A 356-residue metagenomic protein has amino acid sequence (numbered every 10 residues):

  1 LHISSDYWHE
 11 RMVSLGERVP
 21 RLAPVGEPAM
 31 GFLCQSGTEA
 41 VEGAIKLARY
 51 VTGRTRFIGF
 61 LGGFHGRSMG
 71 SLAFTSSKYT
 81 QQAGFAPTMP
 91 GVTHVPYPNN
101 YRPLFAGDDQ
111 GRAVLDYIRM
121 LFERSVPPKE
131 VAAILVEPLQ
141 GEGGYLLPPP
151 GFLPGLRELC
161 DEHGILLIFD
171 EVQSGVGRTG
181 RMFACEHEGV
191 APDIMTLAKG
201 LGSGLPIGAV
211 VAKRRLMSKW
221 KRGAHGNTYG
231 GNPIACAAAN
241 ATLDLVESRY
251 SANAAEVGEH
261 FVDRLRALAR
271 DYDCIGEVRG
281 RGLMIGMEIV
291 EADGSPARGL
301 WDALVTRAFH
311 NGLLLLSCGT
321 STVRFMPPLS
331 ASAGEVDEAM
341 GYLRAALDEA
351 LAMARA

Functional and structural regions predicted by a protein language model:
L1-A356: Conserved N-terminal phosphate-binding loop of PLP-dependent enzymes in the Aspartate aminotransferase
